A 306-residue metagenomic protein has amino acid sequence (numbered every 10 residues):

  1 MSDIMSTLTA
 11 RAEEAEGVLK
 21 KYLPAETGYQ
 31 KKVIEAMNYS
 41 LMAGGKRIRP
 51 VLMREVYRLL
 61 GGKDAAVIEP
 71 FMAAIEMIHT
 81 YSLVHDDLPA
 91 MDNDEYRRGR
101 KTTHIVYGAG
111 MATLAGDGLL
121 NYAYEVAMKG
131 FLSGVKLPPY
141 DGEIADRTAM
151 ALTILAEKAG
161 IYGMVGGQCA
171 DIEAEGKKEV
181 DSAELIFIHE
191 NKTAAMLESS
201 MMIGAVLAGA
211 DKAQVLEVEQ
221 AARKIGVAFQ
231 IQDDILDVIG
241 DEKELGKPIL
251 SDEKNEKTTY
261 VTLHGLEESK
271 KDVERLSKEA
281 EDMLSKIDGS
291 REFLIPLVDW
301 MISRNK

Functional and structural regions predicted by a protein language model:
M1-L23: N-terminal amphipathic/basic leader segments beginning at the initiator methionine
E14, L23-L284, E292-I302: Mg2+-dependent prenyl diphosphate-binding active-site environment of isoprenoid biosynthetic enzymes
I287: Short arginine-rich
N305-K306: Short cytosolic juxtamembrane segments of multi-pass membrane proteins
